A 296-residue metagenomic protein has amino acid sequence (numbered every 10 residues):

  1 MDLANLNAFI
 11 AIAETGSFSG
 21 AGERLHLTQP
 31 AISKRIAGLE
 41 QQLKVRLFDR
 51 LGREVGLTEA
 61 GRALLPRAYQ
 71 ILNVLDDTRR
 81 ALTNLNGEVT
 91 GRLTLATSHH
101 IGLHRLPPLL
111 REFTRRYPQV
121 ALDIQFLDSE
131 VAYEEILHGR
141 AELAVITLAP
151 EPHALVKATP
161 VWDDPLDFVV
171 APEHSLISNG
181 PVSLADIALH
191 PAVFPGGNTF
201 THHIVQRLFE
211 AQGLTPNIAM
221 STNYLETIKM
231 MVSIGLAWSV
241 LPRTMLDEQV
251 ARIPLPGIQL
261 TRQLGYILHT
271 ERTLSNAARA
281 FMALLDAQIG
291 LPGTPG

Functional and structural regions predicted by a protein language model:
I10-T28: Short helix-boundary/capping micro-motifs
E40-E59: A short LG(V/I)-centered, amphipathic sequence patch enriched for acidic residue(s) preceding the LG motif
T90-H153, I218-T222: Central regulatory/effector-binding core of bacterial HTH transcription factors
R105, P254-G296: A late-sequence structural motif
D128-A141, T147, N198-I253: Hydrophobic hinge/microswitch elements
T147, I177, P191-Q212, L274-A283 (+1 more regions): Secondary-structure junction motif
H153-D164, E226-T273: Beta-alpha-beta core module
L155-L166, V170-A192: Flexible hinge/capping segments at coil-to-helix
